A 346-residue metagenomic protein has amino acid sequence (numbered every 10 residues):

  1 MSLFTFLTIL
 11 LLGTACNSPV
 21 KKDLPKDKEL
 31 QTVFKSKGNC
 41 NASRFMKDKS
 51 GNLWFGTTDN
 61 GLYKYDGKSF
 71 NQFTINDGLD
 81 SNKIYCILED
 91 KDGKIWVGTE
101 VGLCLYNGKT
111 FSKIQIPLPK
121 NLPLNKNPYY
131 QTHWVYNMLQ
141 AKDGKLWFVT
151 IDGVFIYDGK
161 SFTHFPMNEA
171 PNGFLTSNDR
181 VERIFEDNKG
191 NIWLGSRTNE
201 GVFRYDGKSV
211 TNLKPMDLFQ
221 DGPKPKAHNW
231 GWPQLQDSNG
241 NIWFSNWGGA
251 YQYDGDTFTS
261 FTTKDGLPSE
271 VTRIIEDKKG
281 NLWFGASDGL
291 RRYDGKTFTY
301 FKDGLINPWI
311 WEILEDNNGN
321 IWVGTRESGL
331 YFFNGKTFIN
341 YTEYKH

Functional and structural regions predicted by a protein language model:
M1-H346: Carboxylate-rich, polar loop motifs that coordinate divalent cations or form catalytic acidic clusters
